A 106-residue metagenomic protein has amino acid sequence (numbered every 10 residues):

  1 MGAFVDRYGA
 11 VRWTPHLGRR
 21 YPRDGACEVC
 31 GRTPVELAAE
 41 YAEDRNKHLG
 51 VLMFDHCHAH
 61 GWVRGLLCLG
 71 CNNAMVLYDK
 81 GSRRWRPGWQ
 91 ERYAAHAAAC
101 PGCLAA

Functional and structural regions predicted by a protein language model:
M1-A26: Short, charged surface segments at domain edges that flank catalytic/cofactor-binding sites
Y8-G9, A42-R45, P101: Short, flexible coil/linker elements and helix-boundary hinge sites characteristic of intrinsically disordered
G9-G18, V51-A59, R86: Short, intrinsically disordered, charge-biased short linear motifs at domain edges
R19-A26, G61-R64, H96: Short metal-coordination and nucleic-acid-contact micro-motifs, chiefly zinc-binding Cys/His arrays
D24-A26, C30-V35, A98-A106: Terminal non-globular linear segments
E28-L67, M75, D79: Histidine-centered nuclease catalytic patch
G61, K80-A106: A detector for short metal-coordination/catalytic motifs
